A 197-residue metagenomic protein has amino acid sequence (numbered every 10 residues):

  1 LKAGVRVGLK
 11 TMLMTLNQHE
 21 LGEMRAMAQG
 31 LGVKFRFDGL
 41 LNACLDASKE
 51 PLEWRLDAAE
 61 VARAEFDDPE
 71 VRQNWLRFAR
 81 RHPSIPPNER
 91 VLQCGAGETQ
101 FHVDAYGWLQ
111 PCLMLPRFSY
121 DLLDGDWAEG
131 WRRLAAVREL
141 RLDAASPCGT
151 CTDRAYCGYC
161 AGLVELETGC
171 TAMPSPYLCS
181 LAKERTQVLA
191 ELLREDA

Functional and structural regions predicted by a protein language model:
L1-Q110, M114-L122: Radical SAM enzyme [4Fe-4S]-AdoMet core and its adjacent flexible, acidic and glycine-rich loops/tails across
N88-V91, L113-A197: Flexible mid-to-C-terminal extensions adjoining Fe-S/redox cofactors in radical SAM and related proteins
